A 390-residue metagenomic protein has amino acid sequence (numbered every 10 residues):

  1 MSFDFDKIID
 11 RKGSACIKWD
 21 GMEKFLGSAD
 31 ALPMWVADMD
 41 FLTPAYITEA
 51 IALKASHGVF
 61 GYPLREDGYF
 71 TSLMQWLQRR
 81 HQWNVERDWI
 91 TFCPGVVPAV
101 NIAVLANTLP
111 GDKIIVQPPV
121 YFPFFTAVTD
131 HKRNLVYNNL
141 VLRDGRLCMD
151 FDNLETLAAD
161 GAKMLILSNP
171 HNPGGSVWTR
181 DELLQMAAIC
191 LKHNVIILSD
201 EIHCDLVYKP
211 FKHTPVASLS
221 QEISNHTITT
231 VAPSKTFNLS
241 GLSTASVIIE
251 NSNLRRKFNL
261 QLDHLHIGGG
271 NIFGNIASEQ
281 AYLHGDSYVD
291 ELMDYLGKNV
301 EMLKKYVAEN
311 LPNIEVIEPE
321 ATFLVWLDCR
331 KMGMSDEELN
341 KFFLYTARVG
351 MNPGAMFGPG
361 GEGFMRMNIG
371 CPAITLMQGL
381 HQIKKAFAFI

Functional and structural regions predicted by a protein language model:
S2-G95, I102, A281-H284, I390: N-terminal small-domain helix-loop-helix segment of the aminotransferase-like
F60-A188, D205-L206, H213-S218, E222 (+1 more regions): Conserved core of the PLP fold type I
E155-T156, I223, S335, F342-M351 (+1 more regions): PLP-dependent enzyme catalytic core of the Aspartate aminotransferase-like
L219-K257: Active-site PLP attachment segment
E222, N253-F273: Active-site C-terminal subdomain of aminotransferase-like
R256-L262, A281-K304: Structural signature of PLP-dependent enzymes
E279, Y295-K304, V316-C329: Conserved glycine-rich beta-strand-loop-beta hairpin in the small C-terminal domain of fold type I
